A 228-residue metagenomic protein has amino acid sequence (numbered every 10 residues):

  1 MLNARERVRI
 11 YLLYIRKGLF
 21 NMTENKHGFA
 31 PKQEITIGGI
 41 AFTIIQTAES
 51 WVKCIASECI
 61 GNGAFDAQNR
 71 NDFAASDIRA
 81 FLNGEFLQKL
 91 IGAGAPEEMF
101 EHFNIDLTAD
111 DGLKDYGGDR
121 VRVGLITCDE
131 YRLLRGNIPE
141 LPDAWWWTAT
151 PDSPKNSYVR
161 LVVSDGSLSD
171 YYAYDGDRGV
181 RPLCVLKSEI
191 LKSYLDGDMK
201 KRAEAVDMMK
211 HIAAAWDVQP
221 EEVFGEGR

Functional and structural regions predicted by a protein language model:
R5, K26, I212-A213: Generic extreme N-terminus detector
N21-M208: Collagenous Gly-X-Y triple-helix signature in extracellular proteins
D198-R228: Short, low-complexity, charged amphipathic interaction modules
